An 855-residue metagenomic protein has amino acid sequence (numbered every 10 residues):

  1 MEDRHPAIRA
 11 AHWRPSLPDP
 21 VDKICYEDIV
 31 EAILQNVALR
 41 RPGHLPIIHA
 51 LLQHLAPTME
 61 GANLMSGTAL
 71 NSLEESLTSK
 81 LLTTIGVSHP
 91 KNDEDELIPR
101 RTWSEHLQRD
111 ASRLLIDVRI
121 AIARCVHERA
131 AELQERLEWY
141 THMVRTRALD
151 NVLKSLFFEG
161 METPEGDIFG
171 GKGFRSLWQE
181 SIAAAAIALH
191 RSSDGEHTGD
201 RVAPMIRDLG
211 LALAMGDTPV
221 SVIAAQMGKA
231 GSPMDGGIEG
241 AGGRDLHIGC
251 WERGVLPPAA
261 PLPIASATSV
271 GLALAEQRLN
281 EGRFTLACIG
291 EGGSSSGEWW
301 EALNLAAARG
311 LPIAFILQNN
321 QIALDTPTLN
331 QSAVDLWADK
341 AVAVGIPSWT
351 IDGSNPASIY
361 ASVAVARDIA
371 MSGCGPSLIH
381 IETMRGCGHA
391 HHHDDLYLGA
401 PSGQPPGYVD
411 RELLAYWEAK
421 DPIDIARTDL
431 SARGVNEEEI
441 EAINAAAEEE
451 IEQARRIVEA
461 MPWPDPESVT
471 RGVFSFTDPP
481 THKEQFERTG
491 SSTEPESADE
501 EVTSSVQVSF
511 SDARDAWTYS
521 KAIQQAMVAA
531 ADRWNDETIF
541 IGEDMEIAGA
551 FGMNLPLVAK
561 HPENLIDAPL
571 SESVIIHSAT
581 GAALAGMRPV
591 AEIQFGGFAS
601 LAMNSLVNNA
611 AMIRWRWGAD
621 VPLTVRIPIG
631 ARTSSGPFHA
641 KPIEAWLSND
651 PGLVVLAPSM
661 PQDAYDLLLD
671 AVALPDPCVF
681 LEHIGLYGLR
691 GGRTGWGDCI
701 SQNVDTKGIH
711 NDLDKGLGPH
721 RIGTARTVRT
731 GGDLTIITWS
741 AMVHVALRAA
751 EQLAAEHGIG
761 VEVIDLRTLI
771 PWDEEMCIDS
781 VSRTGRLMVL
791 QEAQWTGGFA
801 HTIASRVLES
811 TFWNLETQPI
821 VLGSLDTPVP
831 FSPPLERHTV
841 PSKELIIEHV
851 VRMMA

Functional and structural regions predicted by a protein language model:
E2-I182, A188, S192-G195, C387-H561 (+1 more regions): Conserved acidic/glycine
K23, E27, A32, L45 (+8 more regions): Thiamine diphosphate
S155, P164-R309, P327-G345, P637 (+1 more regions): Cofactor-binding active-site loop characterized by glycine-rich and histidine/acidic residues
T163-F169, R244-A259, R283-L286, V344-S348 (+7 more regions): Glycine/charged-rich beta-loop-alpha catalytic/anionic-binding loops adjacent to active sites
A184, R253-Q321, I351-I369, E546-D620 (+2 more regions): Thiamine diphosphate
I206-L211, I289-S295, L317-A323, S354-A357 (+10 more regions): Acidic, glycine-rich active-site loops and adjacent beta-strand->loop/helix elements that engage anionic groups
T633-C678, R690-W696, I700: Internal gly/pro-rich beta-alpha loop/helix module that stabilizes soluble enzyme cofactors or their anionic handles
